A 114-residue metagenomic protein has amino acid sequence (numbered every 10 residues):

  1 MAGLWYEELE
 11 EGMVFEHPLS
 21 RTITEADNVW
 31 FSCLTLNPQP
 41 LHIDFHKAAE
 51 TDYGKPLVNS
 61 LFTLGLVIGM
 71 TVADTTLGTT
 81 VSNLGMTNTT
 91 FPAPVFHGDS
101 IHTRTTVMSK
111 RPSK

Functional and structural regions predicted by a protein language model:
M1-G85: Hot-dog-fold acyl-thioester-processing enzymes
S82, T87-K114: Hydrophobic beta-sheet segments that form the core/acyl-binding groove of ACP/CoA-dependent acyl-chain-processing
